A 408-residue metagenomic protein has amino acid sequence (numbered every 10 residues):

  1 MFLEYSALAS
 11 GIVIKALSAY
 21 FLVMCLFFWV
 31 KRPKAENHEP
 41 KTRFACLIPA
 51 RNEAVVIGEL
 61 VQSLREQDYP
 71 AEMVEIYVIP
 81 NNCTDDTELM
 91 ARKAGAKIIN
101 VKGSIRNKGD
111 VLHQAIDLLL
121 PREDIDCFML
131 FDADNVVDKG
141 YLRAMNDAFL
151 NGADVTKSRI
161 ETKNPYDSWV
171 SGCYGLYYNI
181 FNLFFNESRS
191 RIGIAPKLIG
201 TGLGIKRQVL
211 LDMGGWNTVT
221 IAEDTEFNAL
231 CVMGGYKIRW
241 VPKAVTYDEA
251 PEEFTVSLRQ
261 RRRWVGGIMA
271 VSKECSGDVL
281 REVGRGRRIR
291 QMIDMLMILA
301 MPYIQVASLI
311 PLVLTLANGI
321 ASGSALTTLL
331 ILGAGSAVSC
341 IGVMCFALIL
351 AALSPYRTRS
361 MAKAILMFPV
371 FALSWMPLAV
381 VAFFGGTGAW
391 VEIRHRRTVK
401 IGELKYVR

Functional and structural regions predicted by a protein language model:
M1-Q62: N-proximal low-complexity "stem/linker" segments adjacent to membrane-targeting elements
V23-T42, G277-M295, S322-R408: Juxtamembrane C-terminal module of membrane proteins
T42-A45, E75, L211, E226: Cell-envelope/extracellular polymer assembly enzymes that use nucleotide-activated donors
V56-G58, T84-K93, G140: Acidic helix N-cap motif at the loop->helix transition within catalytic regions of sugar-transfer enzymes
Q62-M73: Short, acidic, metal-binding catalytic loop of nucleotide-sugar glycosyltransferases
Y77-E88, G103-I105, V136: A conserved acidic beta->alpha catalytic loop
N107-R122, K139-I221, R262-V265, M269 (+1 more regions): Long helical/loop segments within the catalytic core of UDP-sugar-dependent glycosyltransferases, especially the large
R122-V136: Short beta-strand-to-loop acidic/aromatic patch adjacent to the donor-nucleotide binding site
